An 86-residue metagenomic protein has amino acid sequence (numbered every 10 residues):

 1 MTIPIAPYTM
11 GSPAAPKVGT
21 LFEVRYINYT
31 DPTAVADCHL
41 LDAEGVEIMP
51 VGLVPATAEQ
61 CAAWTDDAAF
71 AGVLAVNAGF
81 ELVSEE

Functional and structural regions predicted by a protein language model:
M1-E86: Viral virion structural and adsorption modules
